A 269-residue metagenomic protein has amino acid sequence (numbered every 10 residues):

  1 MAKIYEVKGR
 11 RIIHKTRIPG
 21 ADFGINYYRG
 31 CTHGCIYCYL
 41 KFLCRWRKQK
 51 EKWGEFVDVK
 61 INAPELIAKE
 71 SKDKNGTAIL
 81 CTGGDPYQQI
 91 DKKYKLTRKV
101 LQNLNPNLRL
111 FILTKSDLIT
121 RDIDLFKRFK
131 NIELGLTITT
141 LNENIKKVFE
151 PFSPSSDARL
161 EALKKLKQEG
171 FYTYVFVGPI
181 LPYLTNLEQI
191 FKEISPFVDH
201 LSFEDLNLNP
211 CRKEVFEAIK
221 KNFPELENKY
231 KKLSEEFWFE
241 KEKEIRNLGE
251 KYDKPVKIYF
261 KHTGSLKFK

Functional and structural regions predicted by a protein language model:
M1-E133, L141-N144, S156, L160: Conserved Radical SAM active-site core
A2-K8, H14-K15, Y183-K269: Auxiliary Fe-S-binding modules of radical SAM enzymes
F23, A78, L110-I112, L134-L136 (+3 more regions): Hydrophobic faces of well-ordered beta-strands that scaffold small-molecule active sites in alpha/beta enzyme cores
G83-D85, K115-D117, T137-L141, G178-I180 (+2 more regions): Active-site beta-loop-alpha junctions enriched in small/polar residues
D124-N142, D199-R212: Non-cysteine beta-strand/loop elements that form the S-adenosyl-L-methionine
F126-F129, Q168, F191-F197: Short, surface-exposed basic-aromatic patches at helix termini and helix-loop junctions that form
K127, L160-G170, R246-E250: Surface-exposed amphipathic alpha-helices with a cationic face
F152, K164-T185: Conserved strand-turn element in the central/C-terminal portion of the radical SAM core barrel that lines
